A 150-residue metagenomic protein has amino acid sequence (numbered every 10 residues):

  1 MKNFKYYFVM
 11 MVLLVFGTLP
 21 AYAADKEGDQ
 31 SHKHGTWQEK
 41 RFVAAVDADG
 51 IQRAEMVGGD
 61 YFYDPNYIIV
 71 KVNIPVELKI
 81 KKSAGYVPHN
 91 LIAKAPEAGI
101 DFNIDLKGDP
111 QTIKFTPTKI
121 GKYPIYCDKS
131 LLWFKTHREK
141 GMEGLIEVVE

Functional and structural regions predicted by a protein language model:
M1-F8: Bacterial N-terminal signal peptides that target proteins for export
V9-T18: Bacterial N-terminal signal peptides
A21-D25: Boundary at the C-terminal end of the N-terminal hydrophobic targeting segment
D29-D49, A54, D105-E150: Extracellular/periplasmic metallocenter environments
A44-P75: N-terminal edge beta-strand
G58-D60, I80-A84, P117: Non-cytosolic beta-sheet module surface loops
P65-I68, I100-D105, I113-F115: Beta-strand-rich interaction surfaces with strong enrichment in secreted/lumenal proteins
S83-K107, F134-E139: Histidine- and aromatic-enriched segments that form or immediately flank copper-ligand environments
